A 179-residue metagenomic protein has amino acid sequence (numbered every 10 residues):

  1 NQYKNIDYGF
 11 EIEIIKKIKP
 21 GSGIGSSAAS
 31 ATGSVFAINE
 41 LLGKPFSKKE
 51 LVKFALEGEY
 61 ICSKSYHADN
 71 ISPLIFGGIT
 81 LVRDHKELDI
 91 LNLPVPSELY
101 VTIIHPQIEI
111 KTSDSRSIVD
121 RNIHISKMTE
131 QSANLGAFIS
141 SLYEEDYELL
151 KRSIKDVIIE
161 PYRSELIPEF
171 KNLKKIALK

Functional and structural regions predicted by a protein language model:
N1-C62, L178: Anion-binding (especially nucleotide phosphate/pyrophosphate-binding) glycine-rich loop and adjoining beta-alpha core
K48-L178: ATP-dependent small-molecule kinase catalytic core of the GHMP/sugar-kinase superfamily and closely related
